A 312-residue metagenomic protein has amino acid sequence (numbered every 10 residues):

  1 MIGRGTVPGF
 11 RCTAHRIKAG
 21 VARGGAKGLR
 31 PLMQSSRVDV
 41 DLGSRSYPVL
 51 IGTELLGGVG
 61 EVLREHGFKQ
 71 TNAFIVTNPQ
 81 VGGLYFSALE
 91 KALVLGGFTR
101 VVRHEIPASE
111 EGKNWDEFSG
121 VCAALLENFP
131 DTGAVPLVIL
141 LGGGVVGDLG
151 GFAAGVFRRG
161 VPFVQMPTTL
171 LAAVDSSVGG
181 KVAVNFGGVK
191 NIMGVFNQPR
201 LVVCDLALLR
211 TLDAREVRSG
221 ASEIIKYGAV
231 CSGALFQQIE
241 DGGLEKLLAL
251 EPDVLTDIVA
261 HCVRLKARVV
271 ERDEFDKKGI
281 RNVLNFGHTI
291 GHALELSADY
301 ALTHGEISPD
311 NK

Functional and structural regions predicted by a protein language model:
M1-L32: N-terminal mitochondrial targeting presequence
M33-L137: ATP/NTP phosphate-donor binding region
L50, F152-E245: A glycine/threonine-rich phosphate-anchoring loop and its flanking beta-alpha core in nucleotide/phosphate-binding
T53, G57, G83, W115 (+7 more regions): Electropositive phosphate-/nucleotide-binding environments in soluble metabolic enzymes
P79-G82, G143-V146, L296: Short glycine-rich anion-binding loops that position phosphate/pyrophosphate groups of nucleotides and phosphorylated
A108-S109, L141-G143, E274, F286-G287: Glycine-rich beta-strand-to-loop/alpha-helix junction loops that act as flexible
F129-A153, F157-T168: A short, small-residue-rich loop immediately preceding and capping a beta-strand
G242-K312: Active-site segments that bind and position negatively charged phosphate/pyrophosphate groups
